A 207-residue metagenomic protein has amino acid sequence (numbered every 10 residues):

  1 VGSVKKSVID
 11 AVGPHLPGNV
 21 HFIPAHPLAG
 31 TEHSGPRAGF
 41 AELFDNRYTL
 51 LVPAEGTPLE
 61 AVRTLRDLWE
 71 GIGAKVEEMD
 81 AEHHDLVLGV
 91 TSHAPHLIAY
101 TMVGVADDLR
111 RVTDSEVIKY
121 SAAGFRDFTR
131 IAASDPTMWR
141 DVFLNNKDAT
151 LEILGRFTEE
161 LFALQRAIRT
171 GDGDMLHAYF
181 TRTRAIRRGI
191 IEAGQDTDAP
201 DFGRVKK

Functional and structural regions predicted by a protein language model:
V1-R37: Rossmann-like NAD(P)(H) cofactor-binding subdomain of soluble oxidoreductases
K5, H26-E32, E55-G56, E82-H83 (+7 more regions): Glycine-rich beta-alpha junction loops
I9, S34, L59-R63, L154: Conserved strand-to-helix beginnings and helix N-cap segments that scaffold or border functional pockets
A38-L43, R140-D141: Short, flexible, solvent-exposed loop/turn segments with mixed acidic/basic and small polar residues
E42-R130: Internal alpha-helical scaffold of NAD(P)-dependent oxidoreductase catalytic cores
D114-R182: Interdomain hinge/lid region at the active-site interface of Rossmann-like NAD(P)-dependent oxidoreductases
A185-K207: Long, positively charged, glycine-interspersed low-complexity recognition regions
